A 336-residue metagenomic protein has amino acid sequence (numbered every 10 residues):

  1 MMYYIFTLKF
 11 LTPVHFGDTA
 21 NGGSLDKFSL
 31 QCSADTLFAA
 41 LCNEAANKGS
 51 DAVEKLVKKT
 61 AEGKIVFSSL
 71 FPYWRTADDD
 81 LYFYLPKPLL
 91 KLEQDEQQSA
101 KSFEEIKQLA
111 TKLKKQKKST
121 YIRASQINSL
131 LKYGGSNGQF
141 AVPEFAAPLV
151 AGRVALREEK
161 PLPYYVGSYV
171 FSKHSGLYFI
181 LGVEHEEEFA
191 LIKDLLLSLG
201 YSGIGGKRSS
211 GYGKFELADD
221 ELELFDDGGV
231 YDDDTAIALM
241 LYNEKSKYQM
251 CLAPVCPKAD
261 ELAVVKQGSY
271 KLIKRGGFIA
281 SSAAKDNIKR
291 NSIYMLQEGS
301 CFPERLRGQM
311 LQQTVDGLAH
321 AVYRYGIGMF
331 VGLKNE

Functional and structural regions predicted by a protein language model:
M1-E336: Conserved active-site/ligand-binding neighborhood in enzyme cores
